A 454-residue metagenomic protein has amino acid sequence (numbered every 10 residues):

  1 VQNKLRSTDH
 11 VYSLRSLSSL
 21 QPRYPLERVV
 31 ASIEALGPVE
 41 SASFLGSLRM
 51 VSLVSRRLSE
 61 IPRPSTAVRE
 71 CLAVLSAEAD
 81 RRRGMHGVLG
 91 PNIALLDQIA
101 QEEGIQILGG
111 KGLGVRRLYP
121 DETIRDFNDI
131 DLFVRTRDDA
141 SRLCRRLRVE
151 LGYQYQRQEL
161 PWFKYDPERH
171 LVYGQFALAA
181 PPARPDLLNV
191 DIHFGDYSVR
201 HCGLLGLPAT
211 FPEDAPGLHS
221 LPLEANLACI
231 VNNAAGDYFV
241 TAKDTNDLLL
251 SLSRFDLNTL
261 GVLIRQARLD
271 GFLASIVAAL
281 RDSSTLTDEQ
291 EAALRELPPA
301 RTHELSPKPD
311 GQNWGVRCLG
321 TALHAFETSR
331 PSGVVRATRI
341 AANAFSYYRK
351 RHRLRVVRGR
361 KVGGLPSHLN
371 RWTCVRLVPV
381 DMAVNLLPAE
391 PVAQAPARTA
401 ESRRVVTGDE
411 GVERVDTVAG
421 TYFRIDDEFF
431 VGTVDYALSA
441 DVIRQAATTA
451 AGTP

Functional and structural regions predicted by a protein language model:
Q2-N128, V134-P454: Conserved NTP-donor binding/palm subdomain of two-metal-ion nucleotidyltransferases/polymerases, i.e., the charged
